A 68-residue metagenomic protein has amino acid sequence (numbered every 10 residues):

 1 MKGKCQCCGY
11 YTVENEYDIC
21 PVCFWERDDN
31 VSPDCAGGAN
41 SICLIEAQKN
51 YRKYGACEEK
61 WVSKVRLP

Functional and structural regions predicted by a protein language model:
M1, E16: Short metal-coordination and nucleic-acid-contact micro-motifs, chiefly zinc-binding Cys/His arrays
C5-C8, C20-C23: Short cysteine-rich clusters marking metal-coordination/redox-active sites
Y10-T12, P68: Metal-centered catalytic cores of metalloenzymes
E14-N15, D29-N30: Short, non-ligating residues that shape and space the ligands of small metal-coordination modules and catalytic
Y17-D18, Y54: Intrinsically disordered, low-complexity regions enriched in Ser/Pro/Gly/Gln/His and often acidic
E26: Conserved acidic
S32-P68: Short, intrinsically disordered terminal segments enriched in charged and Pro/Gly residues
